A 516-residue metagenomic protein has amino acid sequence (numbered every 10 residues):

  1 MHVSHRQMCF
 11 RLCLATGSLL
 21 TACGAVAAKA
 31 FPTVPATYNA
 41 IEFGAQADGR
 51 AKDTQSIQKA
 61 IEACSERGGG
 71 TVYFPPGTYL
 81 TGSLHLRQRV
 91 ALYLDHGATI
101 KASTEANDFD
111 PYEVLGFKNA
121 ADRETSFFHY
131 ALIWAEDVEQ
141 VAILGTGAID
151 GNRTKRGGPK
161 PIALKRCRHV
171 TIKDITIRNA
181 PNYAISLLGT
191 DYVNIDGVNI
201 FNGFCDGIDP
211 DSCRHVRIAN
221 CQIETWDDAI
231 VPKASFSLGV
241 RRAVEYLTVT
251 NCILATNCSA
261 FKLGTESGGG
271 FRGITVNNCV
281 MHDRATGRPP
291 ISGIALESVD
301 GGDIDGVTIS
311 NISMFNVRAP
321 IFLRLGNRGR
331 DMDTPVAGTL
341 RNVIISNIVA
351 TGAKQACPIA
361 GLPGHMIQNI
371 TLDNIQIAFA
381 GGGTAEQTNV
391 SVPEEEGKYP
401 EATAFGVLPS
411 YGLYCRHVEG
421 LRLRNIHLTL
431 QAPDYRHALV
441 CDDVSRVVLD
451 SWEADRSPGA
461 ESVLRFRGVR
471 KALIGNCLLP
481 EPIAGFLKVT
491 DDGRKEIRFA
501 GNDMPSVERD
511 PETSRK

Functional and structural regions predicted by a protein language model:
H2-C13: N-terminal secretory signal peptides and thylakoid transit peptides that target proteins across membranes
Q7, L19-L20, P458: Short intrinsically disordered, low-complexity segments
R11-A22: Bacterial N-terminal signal peptides
C23-K516: Extracellular/periplasmic carbohydrate-active domains that bind, remodel, or depolymerize complex polysaccharides
